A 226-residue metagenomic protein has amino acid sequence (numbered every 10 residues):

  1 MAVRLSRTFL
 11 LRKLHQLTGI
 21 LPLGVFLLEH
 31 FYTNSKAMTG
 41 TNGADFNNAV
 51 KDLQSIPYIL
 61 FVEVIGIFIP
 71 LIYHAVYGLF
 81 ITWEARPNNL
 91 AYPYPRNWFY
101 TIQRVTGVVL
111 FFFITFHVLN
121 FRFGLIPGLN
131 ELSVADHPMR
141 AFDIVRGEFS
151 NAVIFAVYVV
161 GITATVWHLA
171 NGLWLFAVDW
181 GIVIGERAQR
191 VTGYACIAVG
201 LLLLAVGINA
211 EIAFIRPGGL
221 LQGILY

Functional and structural regions predicted by a protein language model:
M1-Y226: Membrane-embedded alpha-helical bundles that constitute the cytochrome b-like, heme-associated redox core of multi-pass
